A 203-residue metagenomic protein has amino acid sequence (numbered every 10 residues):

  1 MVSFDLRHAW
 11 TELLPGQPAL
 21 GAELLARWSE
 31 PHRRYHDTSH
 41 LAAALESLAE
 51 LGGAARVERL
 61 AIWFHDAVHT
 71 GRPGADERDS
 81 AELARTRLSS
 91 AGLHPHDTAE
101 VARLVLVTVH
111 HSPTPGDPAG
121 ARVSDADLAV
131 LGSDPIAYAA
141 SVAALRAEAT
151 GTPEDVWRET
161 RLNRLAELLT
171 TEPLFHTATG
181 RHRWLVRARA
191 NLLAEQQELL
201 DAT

Functional and structural regions predicted by a protein language model:
V2-E12, S29-H36, E46-A54, F64 (+2 more regions): Divalent metal-dependent phosphate-bond-processing catalytic cores, especially two-metal-ion Mg2+/Mn2+ enzymes that act
R7, T11, G21-A22, L45 (+3 more regions): An amphipathic alpha-helix signature
P18-L25, T38, R59, T98-L106: Short, well-structured alpha-helical segments
A19, V57-R59, A75, D79 (+2 more regions): Alpha-helix N-cap and coil->helix boundary residues
R27, S80-T114: Histidine- and acidic-residue-rich, metal-dependent catalytic cores
E30-A43, H69-E82: Active-site metal-coordination segments of metallo-dependent hydrolases
A44, A55-G71, S80, A102-V109: His-Asp-centered metal-binding catalytic motifs of divalent-metal-dependent phosphohydrolases/nucleases
